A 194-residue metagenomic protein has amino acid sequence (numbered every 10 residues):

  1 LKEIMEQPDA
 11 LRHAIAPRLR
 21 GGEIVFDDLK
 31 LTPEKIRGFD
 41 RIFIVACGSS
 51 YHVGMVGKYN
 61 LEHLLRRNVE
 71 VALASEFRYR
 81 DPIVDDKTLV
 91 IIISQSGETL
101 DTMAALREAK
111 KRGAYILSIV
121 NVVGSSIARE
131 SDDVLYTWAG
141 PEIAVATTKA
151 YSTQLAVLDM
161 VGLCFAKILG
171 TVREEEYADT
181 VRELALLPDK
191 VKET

Functional and structural regions predicted by a protein language model:
L1-F39, M160-T194: Cofactor-/ligand-binding subdomain signature composed of acidic, glycine-rich, tryptophan-containing flexible loops
R37-L186: Glycine-rich phosphate-binding loops that contact phosphosugars or nucleotide phosphates
